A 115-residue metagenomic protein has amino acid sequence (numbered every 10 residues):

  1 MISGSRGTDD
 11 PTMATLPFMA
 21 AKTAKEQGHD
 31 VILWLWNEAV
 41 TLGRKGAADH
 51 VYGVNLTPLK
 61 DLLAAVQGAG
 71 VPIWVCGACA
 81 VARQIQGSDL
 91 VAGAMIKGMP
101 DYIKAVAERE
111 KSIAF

Functional and structural regions predicted by a protein language model:
M1-T15, A47: Short, glycine-rich nucleotide/cofactor-binding loops
G7-D9, E38-T41, C79-A82: Solvent-exposed loop/turn segments at secondary-structure junctions within structured extracellular/periplasmic domains
A14-Q27: Histidine-anchored nucleotide/phosphate-binding helix
A21, V31-N37, I73-G77: Short internal beta-strands
A39-G53: N-terminal beta-loop-helix "entrance" segment that forms/cooperates in small-molecule cofactor or anionic ligand
D49-V54, D89-G93: Short, flexible loop segments at the rims of nucleotide/cofactor-binding pockets, characterized by
H50-G77: A glycine-rich helix N-cap at a beta->alpha junction
R83-K104, E108: C-terminal structural segments of small proteins and small subunits
